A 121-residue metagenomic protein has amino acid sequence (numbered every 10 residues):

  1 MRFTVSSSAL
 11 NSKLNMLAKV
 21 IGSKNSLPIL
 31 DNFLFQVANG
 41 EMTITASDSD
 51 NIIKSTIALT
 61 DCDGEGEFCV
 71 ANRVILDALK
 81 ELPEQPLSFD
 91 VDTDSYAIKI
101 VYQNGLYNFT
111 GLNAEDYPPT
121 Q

Functional and structural regions predicted by a protein language model:
M1-Q121: Structural preference for solvent-exposed beta-strand-turn elements and adjacent flexible terminal/loop segments within
